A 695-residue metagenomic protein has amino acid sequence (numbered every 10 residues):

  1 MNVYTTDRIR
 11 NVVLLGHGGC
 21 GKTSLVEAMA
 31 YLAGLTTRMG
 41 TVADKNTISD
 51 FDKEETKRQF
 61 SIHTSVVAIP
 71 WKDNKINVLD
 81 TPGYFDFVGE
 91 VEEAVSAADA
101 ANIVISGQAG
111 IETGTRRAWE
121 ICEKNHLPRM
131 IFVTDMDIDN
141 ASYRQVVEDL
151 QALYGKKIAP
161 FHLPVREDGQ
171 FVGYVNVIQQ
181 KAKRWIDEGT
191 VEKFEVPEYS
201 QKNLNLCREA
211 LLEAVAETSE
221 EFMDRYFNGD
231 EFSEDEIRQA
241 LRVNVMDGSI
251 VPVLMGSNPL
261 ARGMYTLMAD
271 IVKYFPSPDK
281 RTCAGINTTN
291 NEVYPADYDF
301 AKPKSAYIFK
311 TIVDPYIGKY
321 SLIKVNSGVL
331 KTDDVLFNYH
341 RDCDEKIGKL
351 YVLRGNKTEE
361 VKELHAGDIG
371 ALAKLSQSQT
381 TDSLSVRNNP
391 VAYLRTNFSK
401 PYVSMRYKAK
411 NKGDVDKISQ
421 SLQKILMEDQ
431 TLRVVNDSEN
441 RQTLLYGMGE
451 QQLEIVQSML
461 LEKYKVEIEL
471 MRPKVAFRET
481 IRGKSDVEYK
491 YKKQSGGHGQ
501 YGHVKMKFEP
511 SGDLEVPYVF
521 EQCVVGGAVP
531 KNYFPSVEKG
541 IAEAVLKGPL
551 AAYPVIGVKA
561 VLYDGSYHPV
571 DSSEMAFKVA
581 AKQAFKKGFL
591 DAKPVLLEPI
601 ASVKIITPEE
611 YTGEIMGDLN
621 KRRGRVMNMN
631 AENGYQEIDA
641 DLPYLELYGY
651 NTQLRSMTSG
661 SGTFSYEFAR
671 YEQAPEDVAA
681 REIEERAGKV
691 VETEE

Functional and structural regions predicted by a protein language model:
M1-E695: Structural and coupling elements of P-loop NTPases
